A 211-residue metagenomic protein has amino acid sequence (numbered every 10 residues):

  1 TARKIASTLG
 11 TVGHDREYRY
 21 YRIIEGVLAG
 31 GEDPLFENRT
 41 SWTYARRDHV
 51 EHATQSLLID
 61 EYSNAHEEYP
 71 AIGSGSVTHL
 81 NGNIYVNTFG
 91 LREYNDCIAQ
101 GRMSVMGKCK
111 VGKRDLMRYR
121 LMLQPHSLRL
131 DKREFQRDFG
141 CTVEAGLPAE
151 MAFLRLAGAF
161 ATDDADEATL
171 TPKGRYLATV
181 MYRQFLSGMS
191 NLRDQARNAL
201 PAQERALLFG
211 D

Functional and structural regions predicted by a protein language model:
T1-C141, G210: C-terminal scaffold of the Radical SAM
R92, D115-Y119, P148, R175 (+2 more regions): Non-catalytic, well-ordered alpha-helical scaffold segments
K132-E134, A145-L147, D163: Extended hydrophobic-aromatic, low-complexity segments
C141-L156: Short amphipathic alpha-helical interaction segments
R155-A165: A short, conserved structural fragment
D166-T171: Minor-groove-contacting beta-hairpin "wing" of winged helix-turn-helix DNA-binding domains
K173-D211: Short, amphipathic alpha-helical interaction segments positioned at domain boundaries
